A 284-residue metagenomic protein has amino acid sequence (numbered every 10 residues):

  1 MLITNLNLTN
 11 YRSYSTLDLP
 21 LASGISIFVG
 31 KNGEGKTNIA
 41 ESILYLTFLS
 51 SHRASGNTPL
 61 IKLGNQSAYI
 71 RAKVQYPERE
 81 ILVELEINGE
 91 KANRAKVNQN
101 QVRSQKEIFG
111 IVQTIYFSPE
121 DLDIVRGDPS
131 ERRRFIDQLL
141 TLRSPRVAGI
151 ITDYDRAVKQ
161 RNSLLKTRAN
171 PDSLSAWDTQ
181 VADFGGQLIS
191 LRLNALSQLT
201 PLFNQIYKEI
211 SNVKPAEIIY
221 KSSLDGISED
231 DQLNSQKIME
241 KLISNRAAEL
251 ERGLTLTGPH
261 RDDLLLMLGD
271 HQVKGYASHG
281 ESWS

Functional and structural regions predicted by a protein language model:
M1-K31, P171-S284: Conserved NTPase motor "head" modules and their coupling/switch loops across ABC/AAA+ ATPases, GTPases, and GHKL ATPases
N10, S42, S118-E120, G269: A secondary-structure boundary/capping signal
N10-S13, N32, N38, N98 (+1 more regions): Asparagine-centered polar/low-complexity signal
A22-P59, S278-S284: Phosphate-binding glycine-rich loops of NTP-binding sites
K36, A40-E41, N57, I136 (+3 more regions): Alpha-helical structural signal
L46, Q138, L142, A157-Q160 (+5 more regions): Conserved, well-folded catalytic cores of nucleic-acid-processing and energy-transducing macromolecular machines
F48-E131, D137-V147, L199-Q205, N234 (+1 more regions): Nucleotide-state sensing region of NTPase/ATPase domains
D123-I124, S130-S175, T179-A182: Long, charged N-terminal accessory/stalk domains
